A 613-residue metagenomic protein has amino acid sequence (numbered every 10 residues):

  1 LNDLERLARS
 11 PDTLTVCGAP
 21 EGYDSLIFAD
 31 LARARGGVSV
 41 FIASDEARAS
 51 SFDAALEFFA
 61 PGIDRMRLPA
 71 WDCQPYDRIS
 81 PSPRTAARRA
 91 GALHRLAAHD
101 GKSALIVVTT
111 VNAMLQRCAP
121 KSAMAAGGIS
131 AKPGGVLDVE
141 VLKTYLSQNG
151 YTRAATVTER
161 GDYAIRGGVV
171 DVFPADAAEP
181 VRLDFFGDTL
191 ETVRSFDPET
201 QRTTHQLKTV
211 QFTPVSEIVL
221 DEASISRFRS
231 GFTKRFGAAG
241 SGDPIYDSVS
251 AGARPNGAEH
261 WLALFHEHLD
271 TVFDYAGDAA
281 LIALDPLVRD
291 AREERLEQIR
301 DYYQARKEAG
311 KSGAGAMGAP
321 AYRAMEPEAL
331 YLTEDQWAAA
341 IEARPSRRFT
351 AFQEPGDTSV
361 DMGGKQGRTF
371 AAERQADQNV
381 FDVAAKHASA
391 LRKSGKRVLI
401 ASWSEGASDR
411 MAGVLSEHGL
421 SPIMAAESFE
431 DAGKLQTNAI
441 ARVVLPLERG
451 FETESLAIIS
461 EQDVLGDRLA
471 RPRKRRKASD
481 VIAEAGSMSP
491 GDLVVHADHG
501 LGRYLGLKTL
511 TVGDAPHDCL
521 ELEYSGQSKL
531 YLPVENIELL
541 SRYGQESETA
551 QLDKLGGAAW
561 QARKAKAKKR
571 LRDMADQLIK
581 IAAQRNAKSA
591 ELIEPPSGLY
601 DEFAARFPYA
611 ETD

Functional and structural regions predicted by a protein language model:
L1-T549, A567-L592: Conserved beta-alpha structural segments and adjacent helices that either
N2-A8, E594-D613: Conserved pre-motif I regulatory segment
A550-Q561, A565-I581, G598-A604: Actuator/coupling domain of P-type ATPases
